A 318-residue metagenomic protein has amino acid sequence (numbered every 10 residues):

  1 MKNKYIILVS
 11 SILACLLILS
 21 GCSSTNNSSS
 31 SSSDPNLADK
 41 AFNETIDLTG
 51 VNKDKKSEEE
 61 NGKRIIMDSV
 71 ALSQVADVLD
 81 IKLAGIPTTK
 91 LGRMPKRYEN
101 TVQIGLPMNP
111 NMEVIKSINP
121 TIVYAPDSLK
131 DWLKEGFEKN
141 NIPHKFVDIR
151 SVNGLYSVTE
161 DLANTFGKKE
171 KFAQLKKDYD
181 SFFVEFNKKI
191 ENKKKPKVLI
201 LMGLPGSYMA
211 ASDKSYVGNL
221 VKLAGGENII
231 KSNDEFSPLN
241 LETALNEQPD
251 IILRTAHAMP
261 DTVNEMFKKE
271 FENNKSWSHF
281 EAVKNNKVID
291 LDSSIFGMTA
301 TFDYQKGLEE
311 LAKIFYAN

Functional and structural regions predicted by a protein language model:
K2-A14, S20-A71, E170-L199, I251 (+1 more regions): Bacterial Sec-exported substrate-binding components of ABC uptake systems
T49-N52, T101-E113, D234-L241: Short helix-initiation/N-cap motifs at beta->coil->alpha
R64-I118, I122, D127: A short, structured surface patch at a secondary-structure boundary
S69, D127-S128, N233, T255-M259 (+1 more regions): Short secondary-structure boundary segments
T89-R93, M209-F236: Alpha-helical, coiled-coil/dimerization segments enriched in small aliphatic residues
M112-A125, I142, L241-R254: Proline-aspartate-enriched helix->loop->beta-strand connector
W132, V147-D161, L199-Y216, P260-T262: Extracytoplasmic ligand-binding site segments that recognize negatively charged/polar headgroups
Y156-F166, A173, N187, A256-N318: Structured C-terminal subdomain patch of bacterial secreted/periplasmic proteins
